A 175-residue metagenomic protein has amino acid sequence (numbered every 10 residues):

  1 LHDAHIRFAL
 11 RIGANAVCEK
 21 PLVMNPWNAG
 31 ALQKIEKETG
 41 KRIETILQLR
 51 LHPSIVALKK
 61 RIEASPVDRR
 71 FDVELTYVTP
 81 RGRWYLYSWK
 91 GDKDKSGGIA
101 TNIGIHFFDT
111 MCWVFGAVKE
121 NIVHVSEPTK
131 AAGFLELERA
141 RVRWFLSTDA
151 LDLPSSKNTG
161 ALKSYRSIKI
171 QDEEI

Functional and structural regions predicted by a protein language model:
H2-D3, S54-I55, K130-A131: Short, well-ordered alpha-helical microsegments
D3-Q48: Beta-strand-loop-alpha-helix segment that lines the small-molecule cofactor/substrate pocket of alpha/beta enzymes
P26-A29, S54-I55, L153-S156: Short, charged, surface-exposed secondary-structure boundary motifs
W27, L49-P53, S126-P128: Short beta->alpha linker loops
L49-K119: Predominantly a Rossmann-like dinucleotide-binding segment in NAD(P)-dependent oxidoreductases
E74, I122, W144-L146: Short beta-strand segments
K119-E127: Conserved S-adenosyl-L-methionine
S126-T129, F134-I175: NAD(P)-dinucleotide binding in Rossmann-like oxidoreductases
